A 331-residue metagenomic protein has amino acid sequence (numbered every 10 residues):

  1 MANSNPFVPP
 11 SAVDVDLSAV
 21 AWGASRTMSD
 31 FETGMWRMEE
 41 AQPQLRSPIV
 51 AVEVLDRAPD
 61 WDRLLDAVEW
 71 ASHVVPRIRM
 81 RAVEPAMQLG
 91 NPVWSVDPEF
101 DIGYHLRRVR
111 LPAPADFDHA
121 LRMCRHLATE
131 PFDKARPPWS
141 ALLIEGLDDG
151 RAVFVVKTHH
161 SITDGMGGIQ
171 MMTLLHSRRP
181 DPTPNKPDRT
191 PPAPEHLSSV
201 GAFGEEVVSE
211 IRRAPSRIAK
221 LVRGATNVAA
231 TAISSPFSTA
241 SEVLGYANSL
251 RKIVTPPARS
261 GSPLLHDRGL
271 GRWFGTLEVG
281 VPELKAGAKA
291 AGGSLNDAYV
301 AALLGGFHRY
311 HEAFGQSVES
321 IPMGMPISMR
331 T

Functional and structural regions predicted by a protein language model:
A2-T33, A41, P48-T331: Soluble acyl-CoA-dependent acyltransferase catalytic core bearing the H(X)4D motif
